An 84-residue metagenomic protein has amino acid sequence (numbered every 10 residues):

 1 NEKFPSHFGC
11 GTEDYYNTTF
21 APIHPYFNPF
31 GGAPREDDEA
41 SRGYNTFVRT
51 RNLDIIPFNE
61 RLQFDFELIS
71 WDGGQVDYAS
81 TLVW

Functional and structural regions predicted by a protein language model:
N1-W84: Beta-strand-centric surfaces of beta-sandwich/beta-rich domains
